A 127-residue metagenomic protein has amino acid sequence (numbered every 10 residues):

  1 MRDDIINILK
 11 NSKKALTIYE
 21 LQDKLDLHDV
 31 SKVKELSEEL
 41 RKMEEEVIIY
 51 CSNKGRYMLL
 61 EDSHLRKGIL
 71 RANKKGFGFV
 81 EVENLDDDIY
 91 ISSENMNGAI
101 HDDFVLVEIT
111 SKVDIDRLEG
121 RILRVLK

Functional and structural regions predicted by a protein language model:
M1-K127: Charge-lined substrate channels and their catalytic hotspots, especially those that engage the 3′ end of RNA
